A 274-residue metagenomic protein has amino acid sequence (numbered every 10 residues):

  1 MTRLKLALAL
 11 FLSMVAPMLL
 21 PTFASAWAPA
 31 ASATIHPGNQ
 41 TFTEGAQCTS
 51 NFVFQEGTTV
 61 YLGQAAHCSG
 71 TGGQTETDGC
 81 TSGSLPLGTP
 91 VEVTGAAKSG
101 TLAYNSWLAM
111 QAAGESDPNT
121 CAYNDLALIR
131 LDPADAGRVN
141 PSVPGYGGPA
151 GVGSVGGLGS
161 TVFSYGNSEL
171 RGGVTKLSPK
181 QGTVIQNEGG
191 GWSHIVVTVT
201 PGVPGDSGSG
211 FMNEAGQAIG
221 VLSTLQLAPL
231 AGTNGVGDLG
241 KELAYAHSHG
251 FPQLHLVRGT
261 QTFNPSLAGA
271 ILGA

Functional and structural regions predicted by a protein language model:
M1-A26: Secretory targeting and sorting signals
P17, T41, N119-T120, G202: Sterically constrained small-residue positions within well-ordered secondary structures of folded domains
A26-A33: Cleaved targeting-peptide boundary
H36, F42-N187, N213-E214: Serine endopeptidase catalytic core focused on the charge-relay Asp
H36-G38, E44-A46, G137-G147, L170-G273: Active-site region of chymotrypsin-like
